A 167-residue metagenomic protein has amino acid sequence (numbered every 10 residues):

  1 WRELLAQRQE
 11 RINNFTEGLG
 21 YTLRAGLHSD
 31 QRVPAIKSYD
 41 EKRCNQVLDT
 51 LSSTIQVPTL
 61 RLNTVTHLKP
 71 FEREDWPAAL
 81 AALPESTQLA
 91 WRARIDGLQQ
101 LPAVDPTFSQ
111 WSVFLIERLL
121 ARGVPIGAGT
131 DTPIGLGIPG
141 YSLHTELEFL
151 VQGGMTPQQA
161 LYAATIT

Functional and structural regions predicted by a protein language model:
E3-G153: Active-site neighborhoods of metal-dependent hydrolases
T156-Q159, A163-T167: Mid-to-C-terminal alpha-helical segments outside catalytic/metal-binding sites
